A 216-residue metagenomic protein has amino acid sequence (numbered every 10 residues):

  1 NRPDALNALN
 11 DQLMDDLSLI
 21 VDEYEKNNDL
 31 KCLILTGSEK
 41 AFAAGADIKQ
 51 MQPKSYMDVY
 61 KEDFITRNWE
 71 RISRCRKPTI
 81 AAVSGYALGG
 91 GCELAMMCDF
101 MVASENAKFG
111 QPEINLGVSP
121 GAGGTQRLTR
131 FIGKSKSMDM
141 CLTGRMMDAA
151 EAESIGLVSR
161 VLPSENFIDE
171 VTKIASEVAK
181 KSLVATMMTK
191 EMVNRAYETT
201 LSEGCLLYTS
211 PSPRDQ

Functional and structural regions predicted by a protein language model:
N1-S38, E70: Conserved CoA-thioester-binding segment of acyl-CoA-metabolizing enzymes
P3, V102-A107, V158-L206: C-terminal long alpha-helix characteristic of the crotonase
Q12-D16, F64, R71, E170 (+2 more regions): Charged catalytic carboxylate motif
D15-L19, G37-R74, A87, N115-G117 (+1 more regions): Glycine- (often His-adjacent) and acidic-residue-rich active-site loop that binds/positions the CoA thioester
N68-R74, A82, L88-L142, I155 (+2 more regions): CoA-thioester-processing core
R145-E151: Acidic, divalent-metal-coordinating active-site segment for phosphoryl/phosphodiester hydrolysis, typified by short
Y208-Q216: Single conserved hydrophobic/aromatic residue that forms the stacking wall/gate of nucleotide- or nucleobase-binding
